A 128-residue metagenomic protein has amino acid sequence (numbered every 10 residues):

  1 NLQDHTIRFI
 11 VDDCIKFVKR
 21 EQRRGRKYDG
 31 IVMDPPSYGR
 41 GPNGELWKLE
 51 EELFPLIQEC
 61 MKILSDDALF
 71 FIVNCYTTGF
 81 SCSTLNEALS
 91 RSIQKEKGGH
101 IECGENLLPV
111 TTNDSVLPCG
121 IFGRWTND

Functional and structural regions predicted by a protein language model:
N1-V32: S-adenosyl-L-methionine
D13-I15, S37, T77: Active-site-proximal loop/turn and secondary-structure-junction residues that shape catalytic pockets, frequently
K19, R40, F80: Conserved protein kinase catalytic core
Y28-P42: Conserved proline-anchored active-site loop of SAM-dependent methyltransferases that bridges a beta-strand
G41-L49: Glycine/threonine-rich flexible loop motifs
K48-E51, L89-S90: Glycine-rich, phosphate-binding/catalytic loops in enzymes
E50-D66: A short glycine-rich, Lys/Arg-flanked "PGG" loop and its adjoining helix->strand segment in the class I
A68-D128: C-terminal catalytic and target-recognition region of SAM-dependent MTase-like enzymes, primarily methyltransferases
